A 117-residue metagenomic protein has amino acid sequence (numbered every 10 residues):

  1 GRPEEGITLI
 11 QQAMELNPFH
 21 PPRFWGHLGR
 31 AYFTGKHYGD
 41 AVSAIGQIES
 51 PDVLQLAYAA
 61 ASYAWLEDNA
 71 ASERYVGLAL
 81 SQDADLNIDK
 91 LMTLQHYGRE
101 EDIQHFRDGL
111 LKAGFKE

Functional and structural regions predicted by a protein language model:
G1-E117: Alpha-helical protein-protein interaction modules
